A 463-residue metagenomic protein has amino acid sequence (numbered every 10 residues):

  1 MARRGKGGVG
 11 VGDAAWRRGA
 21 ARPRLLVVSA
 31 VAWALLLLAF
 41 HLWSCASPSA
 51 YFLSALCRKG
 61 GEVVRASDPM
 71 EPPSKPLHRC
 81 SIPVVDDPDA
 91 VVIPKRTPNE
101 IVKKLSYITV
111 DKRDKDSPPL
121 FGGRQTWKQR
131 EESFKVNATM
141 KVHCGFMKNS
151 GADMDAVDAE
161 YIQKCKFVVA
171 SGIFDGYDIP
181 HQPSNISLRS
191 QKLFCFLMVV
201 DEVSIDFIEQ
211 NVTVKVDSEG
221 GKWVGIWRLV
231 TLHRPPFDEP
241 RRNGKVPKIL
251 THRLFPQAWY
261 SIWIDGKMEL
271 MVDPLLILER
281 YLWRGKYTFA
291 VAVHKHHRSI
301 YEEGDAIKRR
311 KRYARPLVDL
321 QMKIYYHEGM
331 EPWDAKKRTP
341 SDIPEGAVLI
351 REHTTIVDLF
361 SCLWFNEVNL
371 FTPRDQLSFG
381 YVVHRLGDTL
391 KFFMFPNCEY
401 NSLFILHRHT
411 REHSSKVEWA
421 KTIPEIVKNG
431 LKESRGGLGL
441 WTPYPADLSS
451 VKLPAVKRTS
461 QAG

Functional and structural regions predicted by a protein language model:
A2-G463: Glycosyltransferase catalytic domains, chiefly GT-A lineage
